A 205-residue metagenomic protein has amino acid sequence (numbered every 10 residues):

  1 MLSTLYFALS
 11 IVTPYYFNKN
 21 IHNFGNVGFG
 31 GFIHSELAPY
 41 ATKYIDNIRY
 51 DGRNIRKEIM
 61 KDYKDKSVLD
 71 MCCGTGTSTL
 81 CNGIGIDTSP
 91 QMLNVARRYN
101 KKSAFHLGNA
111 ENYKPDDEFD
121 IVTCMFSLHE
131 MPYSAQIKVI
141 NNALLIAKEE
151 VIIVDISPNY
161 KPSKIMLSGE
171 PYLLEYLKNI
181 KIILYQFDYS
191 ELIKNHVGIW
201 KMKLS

Functional and structural regions predicted by a protein language model:
M1-G28: N-terminal auxiliary segments of SAM/dcSAM-dependent transferases
H22-I55: Class I SAM-dependent methyltransferase Rossmann-like catalytic core, especially the SAM/SAH-binding loop
L69-N112: Class I SAM-dependent methyltransferase SAM/SAH-binding core
T123: A conserved beta-strand element that flanks and buttresses the S-adenosyl-L-methionine
S127: Hydrophobic adenine-recognition pocket in adenosine-nucleotide-binding enzymes
M131-N142: A short, conserved alpha-helix within the catalytic core of class I
A147-V151: Short glycine-dipeptide loop
I152-W200: C-terminal alpha-helical "lid/dimerization" subdomain adjacent to the S-adenosyl-L-methionine
